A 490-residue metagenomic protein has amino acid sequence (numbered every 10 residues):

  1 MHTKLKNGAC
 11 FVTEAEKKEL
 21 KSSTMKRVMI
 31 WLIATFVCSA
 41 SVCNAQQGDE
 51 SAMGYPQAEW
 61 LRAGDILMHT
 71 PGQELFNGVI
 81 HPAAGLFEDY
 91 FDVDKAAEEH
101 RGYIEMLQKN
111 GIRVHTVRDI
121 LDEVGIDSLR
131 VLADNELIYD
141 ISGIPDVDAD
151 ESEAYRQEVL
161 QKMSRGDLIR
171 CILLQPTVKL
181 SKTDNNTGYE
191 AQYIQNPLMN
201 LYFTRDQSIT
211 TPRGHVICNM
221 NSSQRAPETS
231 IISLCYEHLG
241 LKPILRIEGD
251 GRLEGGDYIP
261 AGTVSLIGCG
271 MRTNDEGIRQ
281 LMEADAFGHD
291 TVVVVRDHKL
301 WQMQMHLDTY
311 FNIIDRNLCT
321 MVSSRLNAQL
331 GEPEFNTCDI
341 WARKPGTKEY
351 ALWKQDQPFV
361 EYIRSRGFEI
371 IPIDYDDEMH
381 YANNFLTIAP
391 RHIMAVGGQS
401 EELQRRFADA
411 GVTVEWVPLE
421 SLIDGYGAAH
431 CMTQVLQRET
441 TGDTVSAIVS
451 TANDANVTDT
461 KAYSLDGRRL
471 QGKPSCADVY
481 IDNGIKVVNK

Functional and structural regions predicted by a protein language model:
L5, K18-W31: Bacterial N-terminal signal peptides that target proteins for export
W31-A40: Bacterial N-terminal signal peptides
S41-A45: Sec/Tat signal peptide C-region and signal peptidase I cleavage site
Q46-G442: The feature marks the mature, well-folded catalytic cores of soluble enzymes
D443-D466: Residue-level detector of functionally pivotal "anchor" positions at catalytic/ligand-binding pockets or at interdomain
V479-K490: C-terminal tail/sorting-segment detector
